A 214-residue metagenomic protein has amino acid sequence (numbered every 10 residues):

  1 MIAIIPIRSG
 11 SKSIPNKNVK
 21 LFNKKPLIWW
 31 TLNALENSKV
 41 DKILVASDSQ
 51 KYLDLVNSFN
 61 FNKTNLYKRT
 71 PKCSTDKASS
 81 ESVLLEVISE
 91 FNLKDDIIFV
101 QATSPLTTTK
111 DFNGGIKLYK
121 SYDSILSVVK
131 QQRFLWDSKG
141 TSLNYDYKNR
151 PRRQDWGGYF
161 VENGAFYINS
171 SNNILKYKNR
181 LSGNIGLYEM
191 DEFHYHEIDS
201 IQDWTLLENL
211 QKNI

Functional and structural regions predicted by a protein language model:
I2-A46: N-terminal glycine-rich phosphate-binding loop and ensuing alpha1 helix
T31-N92: Conserved N-terminal catalytic core of the sugar/cofactor nucleotidyltransferase
A46-S47, I168, I198: Short beta-strand scaffold positions
D76-E86, L93, P105-D191: Conserved core of the sugar-phosphate nucleotidyltransferase
I97: Short aromatic/hydrophobic "clamp" motif used to bind/position activated sugar donors
V100-A102: Active-site acidic Asp-centered loop
Y188, H194-I214: Hydrophobic helical membrane-anchoring modules
